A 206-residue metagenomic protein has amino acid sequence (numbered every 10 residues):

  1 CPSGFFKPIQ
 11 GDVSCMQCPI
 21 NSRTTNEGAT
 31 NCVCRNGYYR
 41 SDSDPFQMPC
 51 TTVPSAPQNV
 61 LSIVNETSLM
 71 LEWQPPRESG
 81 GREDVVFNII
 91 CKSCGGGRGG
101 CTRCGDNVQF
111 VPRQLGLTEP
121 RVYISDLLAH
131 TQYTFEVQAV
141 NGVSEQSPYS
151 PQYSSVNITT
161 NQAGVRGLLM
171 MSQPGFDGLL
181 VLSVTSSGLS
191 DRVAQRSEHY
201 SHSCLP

Functional and structural regions predicted by a protein language model:
C1-G4, N21, G37: Periodic glycine anchor positions in long extracellular repeat architectures
I9-M16, T25-R35, Y39-T52: Short, disulfide-bonded extracellular cysteine-rich repeat modules
M16-P19, T51, L128, Q138: Extended cytosolic coiled-coil "rod" domains of large eukaryotic scaffolding/tethering proteins
T24-T25, R40, S62-V64, G175: Generic beta-strand structural signal
A56-S125, Q132-S172, G178-P206: Extracellular low-complexity, O-glycosylation-prone stalks/linkers
